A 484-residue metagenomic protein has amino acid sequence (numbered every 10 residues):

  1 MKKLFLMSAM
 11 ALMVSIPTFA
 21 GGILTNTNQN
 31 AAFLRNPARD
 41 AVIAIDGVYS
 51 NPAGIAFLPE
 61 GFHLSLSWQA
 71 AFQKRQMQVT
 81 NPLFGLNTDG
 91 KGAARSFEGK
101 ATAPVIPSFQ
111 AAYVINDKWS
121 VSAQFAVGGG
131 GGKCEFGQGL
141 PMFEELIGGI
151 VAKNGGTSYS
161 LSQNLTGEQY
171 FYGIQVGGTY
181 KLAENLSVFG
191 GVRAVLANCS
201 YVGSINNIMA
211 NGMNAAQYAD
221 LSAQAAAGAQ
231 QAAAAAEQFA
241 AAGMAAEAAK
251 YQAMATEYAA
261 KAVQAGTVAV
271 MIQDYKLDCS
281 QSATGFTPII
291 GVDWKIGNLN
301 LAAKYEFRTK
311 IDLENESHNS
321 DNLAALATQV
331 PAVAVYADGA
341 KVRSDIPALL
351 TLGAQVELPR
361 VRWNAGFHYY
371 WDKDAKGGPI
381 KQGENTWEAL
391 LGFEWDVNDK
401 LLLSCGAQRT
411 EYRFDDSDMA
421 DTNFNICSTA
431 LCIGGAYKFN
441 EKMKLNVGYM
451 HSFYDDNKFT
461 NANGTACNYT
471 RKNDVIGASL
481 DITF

Functional and structural regions predicted by a protein language model:
M1-A20: Gram-negative bacterial Sec-dependent N-terminal signal peptides
L4-F5, A53, L186: Alpha-helical hydrophobic packing sites
A11-L12, E60, R193, S200: Hydrophobic alpha-helical membrane-insertion segments
I16-G130, F424: N-terminal, post-signal peptide beta-strand-biased segments of exported outer-membrane/organellar beta-barrel and other
G21-L34, A38, I43, I106 (+1 more regions): Outer-membrane beta-barrel porins/channels
